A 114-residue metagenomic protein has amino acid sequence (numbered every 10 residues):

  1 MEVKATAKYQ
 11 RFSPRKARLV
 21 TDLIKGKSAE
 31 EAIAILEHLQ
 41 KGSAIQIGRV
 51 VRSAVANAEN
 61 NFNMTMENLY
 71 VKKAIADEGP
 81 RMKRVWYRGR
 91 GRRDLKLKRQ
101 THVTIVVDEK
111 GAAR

Functional and structural regions predicted by a protein language model:
M1-F12, K16-L23, K27-R114: Structured, basic alpha/beta domains of bacterial-type, RNA-associated proteins
